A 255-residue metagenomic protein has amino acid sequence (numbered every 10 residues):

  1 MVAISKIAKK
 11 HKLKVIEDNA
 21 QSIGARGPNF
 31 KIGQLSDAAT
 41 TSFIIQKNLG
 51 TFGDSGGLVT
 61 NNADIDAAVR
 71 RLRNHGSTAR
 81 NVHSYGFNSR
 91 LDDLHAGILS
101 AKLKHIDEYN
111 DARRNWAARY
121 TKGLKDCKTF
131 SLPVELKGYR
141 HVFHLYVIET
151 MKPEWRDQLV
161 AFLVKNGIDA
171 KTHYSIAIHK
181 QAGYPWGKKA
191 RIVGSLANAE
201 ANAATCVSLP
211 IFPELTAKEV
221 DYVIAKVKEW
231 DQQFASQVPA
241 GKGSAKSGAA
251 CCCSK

Functional and structural regions predicted by a protein language model:
M1-A3, K10, R26, N61-K255: PLP-dependent aminotransferase class I/II
A3-K6, N29-I32, D54-G56, V223-I224: Short, glycine/charged-enriched secondary-structure capping and boundary segments
K12, E17-G50, A79-H83: Conserved active-site segment immediately N-terminal to the catalytic lysine that forms the internal aldimine
Q34-R70, D93-A96: Active-site PLP attachment segment
